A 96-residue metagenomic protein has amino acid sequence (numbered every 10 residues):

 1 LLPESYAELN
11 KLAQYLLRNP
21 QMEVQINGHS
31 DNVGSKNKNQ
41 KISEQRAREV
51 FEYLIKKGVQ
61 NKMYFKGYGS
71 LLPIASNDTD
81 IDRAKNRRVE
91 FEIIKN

Functional and structural regions predicted by a protein language model:
L1-P3: Short, solvent-exposed loop/linker segments at the N-terminal edge of repeated beta-sheet extracellular domains
Y6, L17-N19, N27-N96: Periplasmic OmpA-like peptidoglycan-binding domain that tethers envelope proteins to the cell wall
